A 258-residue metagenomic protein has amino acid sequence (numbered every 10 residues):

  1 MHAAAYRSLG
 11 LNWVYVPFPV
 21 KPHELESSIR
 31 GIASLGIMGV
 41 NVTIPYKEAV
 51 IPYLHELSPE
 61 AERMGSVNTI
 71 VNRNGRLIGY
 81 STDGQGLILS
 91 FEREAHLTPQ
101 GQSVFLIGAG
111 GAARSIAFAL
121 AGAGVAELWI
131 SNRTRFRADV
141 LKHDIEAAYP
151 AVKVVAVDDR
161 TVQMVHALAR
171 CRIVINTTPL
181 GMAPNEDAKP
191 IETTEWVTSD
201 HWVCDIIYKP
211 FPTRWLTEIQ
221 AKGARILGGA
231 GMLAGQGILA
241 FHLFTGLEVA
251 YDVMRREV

Functional and structural regions predicted by a protein language model:
M1-H96: Phosphate/diphosphate ligand-binding glycine-rich loop within oxidoreductases
R73, L97-S103, V197-S199: Short helix-loop-beta connector
G79-G84, F91, A95, Q100-V125: Glycine-rich adenosine-cofactor-binding loop
G101, W202, I206-V258: Adenosine-phosphate binding glycine-rich loop
L106-I107, I130, D205: Hydrophobic Val/Ile/Leu positions in short beta-strands of Rossmann-like dinucleotide-binding domains
G122-E127, A221-R225: Conserved S-adenosyl-L-methionine
V125-Y149: NAD(P)-binding Rossmann-fold cofactor-contacting core
V152-I226: Rossmann-like adenosine-cofactor binding region
